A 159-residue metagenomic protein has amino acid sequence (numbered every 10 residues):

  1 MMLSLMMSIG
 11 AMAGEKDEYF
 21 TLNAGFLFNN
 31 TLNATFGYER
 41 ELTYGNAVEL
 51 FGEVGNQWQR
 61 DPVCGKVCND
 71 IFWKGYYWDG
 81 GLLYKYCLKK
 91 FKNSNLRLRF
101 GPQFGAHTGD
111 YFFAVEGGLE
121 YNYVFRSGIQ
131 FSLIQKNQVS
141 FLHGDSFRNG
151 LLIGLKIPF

Functional and structural regions predicted by a protein language model:
M1-S8: Bacterial N-terminal signal peptides
A11-R60, K156-P158: Short glycine/proline- and aromatic-enriched beta-strand/turn motifs that initiate or cap beta-hairpins
A13-D17, Y44-G45, L88-L96, G109 (+1 more regions): Short loop/turn motifs that connect adjacent beta-strands in outer-membrane beta-barrel proteins
K16-F20, N30-A34, K74-G80, S94 (+2 more regions): Residues that define the transmembrane beta-barrel architecture of outer-membrane proteins
D17-Y19, V48-Y77, F104-T108, F113 (+1 more regions): Flexible, solvent-exposed loop segments that connect beta-strands
A24-F26, A34-R40, V54, G80-Y86 (+4 more regions): Residues on the lipid-exposed face of transmembrane beta-strands in outer-membrane beta-barrel proteins
F28-L32, N56-C64, L88-K92, F104-D110 (+1 more regions): Gram-negative outer-membrane beta-barrel proteins
C64-L96: Helix-adjacent hinge/juxtasegments
